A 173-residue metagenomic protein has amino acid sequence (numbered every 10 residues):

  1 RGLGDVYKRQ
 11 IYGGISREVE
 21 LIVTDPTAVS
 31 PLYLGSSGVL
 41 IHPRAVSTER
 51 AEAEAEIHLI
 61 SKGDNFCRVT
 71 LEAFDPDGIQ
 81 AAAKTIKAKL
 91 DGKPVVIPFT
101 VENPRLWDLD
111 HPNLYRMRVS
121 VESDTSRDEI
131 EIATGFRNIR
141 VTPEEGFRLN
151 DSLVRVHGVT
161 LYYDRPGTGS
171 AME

Functional and structural regions predicted by a protein language model:
R1-E173: Secreted/periplasmic carbohydrate-active enzymes, especially glycoside hydrolases
